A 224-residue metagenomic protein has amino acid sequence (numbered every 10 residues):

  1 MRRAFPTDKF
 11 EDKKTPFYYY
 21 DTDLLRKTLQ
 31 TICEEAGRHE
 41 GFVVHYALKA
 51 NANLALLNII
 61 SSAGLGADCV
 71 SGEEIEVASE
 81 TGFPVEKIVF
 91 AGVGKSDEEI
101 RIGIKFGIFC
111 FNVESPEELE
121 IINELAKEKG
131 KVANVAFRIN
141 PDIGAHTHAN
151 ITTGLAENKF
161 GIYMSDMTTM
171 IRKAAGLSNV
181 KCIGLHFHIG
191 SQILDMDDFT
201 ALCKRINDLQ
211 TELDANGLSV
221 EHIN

Functional and structural regions predicted by a protein language model:
M1-A133, R172, L177, K181 (+1 more regions): A charged N-terminal "starter" segment
V132-G144: Glycine-rich, aromatic-flanked loop segments that form ligand/cofactor-binding clefts across common enzyme folds
P141-N224: Active-site loop/helix belt of alpha/beta enzymes
